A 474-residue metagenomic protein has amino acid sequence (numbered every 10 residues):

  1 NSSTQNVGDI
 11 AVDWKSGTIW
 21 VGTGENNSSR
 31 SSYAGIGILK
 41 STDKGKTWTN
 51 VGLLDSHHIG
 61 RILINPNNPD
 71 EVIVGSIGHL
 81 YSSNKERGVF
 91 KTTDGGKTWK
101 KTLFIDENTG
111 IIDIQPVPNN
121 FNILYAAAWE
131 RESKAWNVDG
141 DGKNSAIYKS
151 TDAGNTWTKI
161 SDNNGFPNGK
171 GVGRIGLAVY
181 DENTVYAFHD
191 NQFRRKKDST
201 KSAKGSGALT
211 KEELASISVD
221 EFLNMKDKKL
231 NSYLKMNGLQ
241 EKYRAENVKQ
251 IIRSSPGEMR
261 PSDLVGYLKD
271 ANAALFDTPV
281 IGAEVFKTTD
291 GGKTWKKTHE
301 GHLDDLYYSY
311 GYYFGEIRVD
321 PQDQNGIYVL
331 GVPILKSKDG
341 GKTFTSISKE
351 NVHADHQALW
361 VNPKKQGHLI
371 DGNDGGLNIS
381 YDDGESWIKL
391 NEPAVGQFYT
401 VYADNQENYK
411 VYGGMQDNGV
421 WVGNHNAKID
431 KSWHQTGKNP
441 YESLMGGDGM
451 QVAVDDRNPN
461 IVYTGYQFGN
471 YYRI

Functional and structural regions predicted by a protein language model:
N1-I474: Beta-propeller blade termini and top-face loops
